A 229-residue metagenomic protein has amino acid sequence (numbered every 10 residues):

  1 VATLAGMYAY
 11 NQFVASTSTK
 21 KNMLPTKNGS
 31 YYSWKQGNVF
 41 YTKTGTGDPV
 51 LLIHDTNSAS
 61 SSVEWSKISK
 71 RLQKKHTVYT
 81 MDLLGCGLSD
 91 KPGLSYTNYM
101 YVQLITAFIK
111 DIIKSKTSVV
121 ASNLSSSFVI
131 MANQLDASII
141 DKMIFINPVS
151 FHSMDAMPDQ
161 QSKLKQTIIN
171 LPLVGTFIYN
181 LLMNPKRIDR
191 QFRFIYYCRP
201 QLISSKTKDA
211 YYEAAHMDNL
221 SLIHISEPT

Functional and structural regions predicted by a protein language model:
V1-V50, K74-H76, K114: Alpha/beta-hydrolase fold catalytic core
K43-L88: Conserved HGGG/HGGXW glycine-rich cap/lid loop of the alpha/beta-hydrolase fold
S62-E64, S89-L94, D155-A156: Conserved catalytic-core motifs of eukaryotic protein kinase domains, centered on the activation segment
T80-V120: Active-site loop/oxyanion-hole signature of alpha/beta-hydrolase fold enzymes
S115-P158: Conserved hydrolase catalytic core segment
M154-D209: Helix-rich cap/lid subdomain of alpha/beta-hydrolase
I223-T229: Residue-level detector of conserved catalytic or cofactor/ligand-binding positions in enzyme active sites
